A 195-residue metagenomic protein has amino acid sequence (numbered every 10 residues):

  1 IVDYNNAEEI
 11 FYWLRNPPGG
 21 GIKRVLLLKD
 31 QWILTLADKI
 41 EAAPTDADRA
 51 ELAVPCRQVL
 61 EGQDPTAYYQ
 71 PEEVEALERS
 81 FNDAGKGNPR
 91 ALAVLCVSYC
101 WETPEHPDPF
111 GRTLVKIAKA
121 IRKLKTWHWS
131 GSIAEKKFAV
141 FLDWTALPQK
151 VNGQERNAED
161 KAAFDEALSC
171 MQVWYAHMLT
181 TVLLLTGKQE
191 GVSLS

Functional and structural regions predicted by a protein language model:
I1-S195: The feature represents the membrane-entry module of six-transmembrane cation channels
